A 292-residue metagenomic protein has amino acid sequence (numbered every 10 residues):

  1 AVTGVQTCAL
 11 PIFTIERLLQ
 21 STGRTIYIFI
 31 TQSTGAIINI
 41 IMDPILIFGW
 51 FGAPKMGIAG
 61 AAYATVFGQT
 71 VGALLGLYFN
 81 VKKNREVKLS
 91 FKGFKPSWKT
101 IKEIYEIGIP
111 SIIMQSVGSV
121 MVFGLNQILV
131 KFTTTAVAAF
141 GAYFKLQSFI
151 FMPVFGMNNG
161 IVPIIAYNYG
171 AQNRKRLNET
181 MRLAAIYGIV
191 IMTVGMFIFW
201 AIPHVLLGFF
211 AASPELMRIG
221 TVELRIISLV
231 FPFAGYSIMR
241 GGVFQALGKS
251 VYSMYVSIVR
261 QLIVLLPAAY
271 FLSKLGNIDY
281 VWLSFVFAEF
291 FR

Functional and structural regions predicted by a protein language model:
A1-A9, K55-I109, I165-V230, F271-R292: Short alpha-helical transmembrane segments in multi-pass integral membrane proteins
T7-Q20, I28-A36, A61-L75, F155-N158 (+3 more regions): Short runs within selected transmembrane alpha-helices of multi-pass transporters and secretion channels
I12-I28, A139-F197, A201-P203, A234-V256: Small-residue-rich hydrophobic transmembrane alpha-helices
R17, P44, S111, P163 (+2 more regions): Small-residue-mediated transmembrane helix hinge/kink sites in multi-pass secondary transporters
G35, G68-G72, G76, N80 (+2 more regions): Transmembrane helical elements of multi-pass membrane transporters/channels
N39-P44, A73-L77, F149-M152, M196 (+2 more regions): Hydrophobic transmembrane alpha-helices of multi-pass small-molecule transporters
D43, I47, G76-N80, N126 (+4 more regions): Structural signal for membrane-spanning alpha-helices in multi-pass inner-membrane proteins, emphasizing helix cores
I45-M56, S116-Y143, F149, Y167-N168 (+2 more regions): Helix-terminus/linker motif at the lipid-water interface of multi-pass membrane proteins
